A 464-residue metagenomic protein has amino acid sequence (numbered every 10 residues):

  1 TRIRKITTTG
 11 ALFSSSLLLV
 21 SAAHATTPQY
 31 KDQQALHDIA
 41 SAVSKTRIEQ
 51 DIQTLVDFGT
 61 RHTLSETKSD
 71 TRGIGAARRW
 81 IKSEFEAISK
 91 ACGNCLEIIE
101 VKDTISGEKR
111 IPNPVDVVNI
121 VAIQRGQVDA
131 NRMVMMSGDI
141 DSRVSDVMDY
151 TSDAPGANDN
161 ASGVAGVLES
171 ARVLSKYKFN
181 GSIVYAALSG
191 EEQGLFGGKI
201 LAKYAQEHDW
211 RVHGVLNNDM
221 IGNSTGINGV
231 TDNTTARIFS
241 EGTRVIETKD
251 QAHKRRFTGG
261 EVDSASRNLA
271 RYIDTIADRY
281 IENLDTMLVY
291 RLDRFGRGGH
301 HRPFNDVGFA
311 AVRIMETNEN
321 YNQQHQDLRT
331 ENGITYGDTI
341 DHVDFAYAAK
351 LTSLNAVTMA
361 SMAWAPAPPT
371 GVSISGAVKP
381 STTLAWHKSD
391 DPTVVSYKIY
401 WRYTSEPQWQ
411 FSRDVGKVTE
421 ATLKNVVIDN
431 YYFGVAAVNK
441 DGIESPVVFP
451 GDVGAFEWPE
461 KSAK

Functional and structural regions predicted by a protein language model:
I39, R47-R125: A non-catalytic alpha/beta surface segment that caps or lines the substrate-entry region of metallo-dependent hydrolase
V56, I221-G242, L288-W364: Active-site-adjacent mobile loop/cap segments within catalytic or ligand-binding domains
A122, M136, D141-S142, D146-L195 (+1 more regions): Alpha-helical metal-binding/catalytic segments enriched in His/Glu/Asp
L188-G299: Metal-dependent peptidase/peptidase-like ectodomains
P380-T393: Conserved aromatic anchor
F411-V418: Short beta-strand segments within Ig-like beta-sandwich modules, predominantly Fibronectin type-III
L423-E444: Beta-strand-rich modules
K440-K464: Extracellular fibronectin type III
